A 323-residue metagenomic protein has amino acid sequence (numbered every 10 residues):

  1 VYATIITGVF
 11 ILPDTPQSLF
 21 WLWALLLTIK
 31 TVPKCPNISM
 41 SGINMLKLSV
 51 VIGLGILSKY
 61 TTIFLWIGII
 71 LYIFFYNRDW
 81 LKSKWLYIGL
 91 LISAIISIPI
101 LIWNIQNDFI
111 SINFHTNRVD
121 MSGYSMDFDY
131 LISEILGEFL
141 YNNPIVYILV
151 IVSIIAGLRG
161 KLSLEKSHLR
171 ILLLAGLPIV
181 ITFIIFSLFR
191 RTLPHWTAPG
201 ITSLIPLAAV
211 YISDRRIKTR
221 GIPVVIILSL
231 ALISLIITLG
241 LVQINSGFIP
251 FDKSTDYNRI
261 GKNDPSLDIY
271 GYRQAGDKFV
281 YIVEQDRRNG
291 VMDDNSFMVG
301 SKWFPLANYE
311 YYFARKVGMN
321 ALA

Functional and structural regions predicted by a protein language model:
I5, I56, A175-L193, V210 (+1 more regions): Transmembrane-helix signature of polytopic, lipid-linked glycan biosynthesis machinery
I6-Q17: Short acidic/glycine- and proline-prone juxtamembrane loop motifs at membrane-interface regions of multi-pass membrane
P16-C35, N44-I52, L204-L207: Specific aromatic-rich, kink-prone transmembrane helix
K30-L46, F75-K84, I155-L164, A208-I227: Membrane-interface junctions at the ends of membrane-embedded or membrane-associated helices
L54, W66-L169, A175, I179-R190: Transmembrane-lumen/periplasm boundary regions of multi-pass, lipid-linked membrane glycan transferases
I148, R190-R220: Hydrophobic/aromatic-rich transmembrane helices and adjacent perimembrane loops
D214-D252: Signature aromatic-anchored transmembrane alpha helix within multi-pass, membrane-resident enzymes that catalyze glycan
R259-A323: Short periplasmic/luminal acceptor-recognition loop of GT-C membrane glycosyltransferases, typified by
